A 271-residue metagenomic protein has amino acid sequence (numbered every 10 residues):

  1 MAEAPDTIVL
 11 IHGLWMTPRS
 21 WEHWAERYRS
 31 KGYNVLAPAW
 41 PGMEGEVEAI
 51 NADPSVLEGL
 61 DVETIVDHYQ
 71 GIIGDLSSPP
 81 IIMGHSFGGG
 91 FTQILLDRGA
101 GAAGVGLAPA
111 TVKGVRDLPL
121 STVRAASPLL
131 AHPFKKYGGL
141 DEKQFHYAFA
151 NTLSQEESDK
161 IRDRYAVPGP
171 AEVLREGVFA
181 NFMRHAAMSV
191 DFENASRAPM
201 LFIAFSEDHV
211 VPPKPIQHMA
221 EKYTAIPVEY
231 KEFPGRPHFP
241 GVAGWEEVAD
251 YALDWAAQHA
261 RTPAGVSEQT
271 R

Functional and structural regions predicted by a protein language model:
G13-M16, S206: Active-site glycine-rich loops that stabilize anionic/oxyanionic intermediates across multiple enzyme folds
R29-N51: Conserved alpha/beta-hydrolase
M83-G88, T92: Gly/Ala-rich beta-loop-alpha elbow adjacent to hydrolase catalytic centers
A100-K135, V173-F182: Flexible "cap/lid" loop of the alpha/beta hydrolase fold
S121-P168, E172: Helix-rich cap/lid subdomain of alpha/beta-hydrolase
S196, F202-A204, D208: Short beta-strand/loop motif that positions the catalytic acidic residue of the alpha/beta-hydrolase fold
H209-P215: Conserved alpha/beta-hydrolase "acid-adjacent" motif
P227-R271: Catalytic active-site module of serine/aspartate enzymes centered on a nucleophile-bearing elbow/loop
